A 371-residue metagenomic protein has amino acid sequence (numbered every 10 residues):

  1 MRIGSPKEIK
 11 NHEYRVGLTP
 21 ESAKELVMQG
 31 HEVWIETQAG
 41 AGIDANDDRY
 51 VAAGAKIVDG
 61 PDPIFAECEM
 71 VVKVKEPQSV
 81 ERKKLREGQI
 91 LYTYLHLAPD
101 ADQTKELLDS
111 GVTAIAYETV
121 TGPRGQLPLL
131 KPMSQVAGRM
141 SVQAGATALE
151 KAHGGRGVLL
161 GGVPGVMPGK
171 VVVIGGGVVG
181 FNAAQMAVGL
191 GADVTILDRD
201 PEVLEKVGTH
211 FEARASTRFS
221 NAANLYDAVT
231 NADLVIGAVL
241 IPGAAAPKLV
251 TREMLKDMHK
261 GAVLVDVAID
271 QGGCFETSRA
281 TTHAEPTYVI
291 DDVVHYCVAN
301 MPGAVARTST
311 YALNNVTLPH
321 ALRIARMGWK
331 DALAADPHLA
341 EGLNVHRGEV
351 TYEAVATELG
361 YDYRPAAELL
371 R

Functional and structural regions predicted by a protein language model:
R2, E8, S79-G169, V298-N300: Glycine/serine-rich phosphate-binding loop and adjoining beta1-alpha1 elements at the start of nucleotide-handling
R2-S110: An N-terminal-biased, well-structured beta-alpha scaffold segment characteristic of Rossmann-like dinucleotide-binding
S5, W34-T37, I57-D59, F65 (+8 more regions): General beta-strand structural signal in soluble alpha/beta enzymes
P6-A45, A152-G237, T287: Glycine-rich phosphate/diphosphate-binding loop of Rossmann-like nucleotide-binding domains
E69, K75-E76, L95-H96, N221 (+3 more regions): Short glycine-/small-residue-rich Rossmann-like dinucleotide-binding loops
E118-L159, I269, C274-R371: Adenosine-phosphate binding glycine-rich loop
T209-D291: Rossmann-like adenosine-cofactor binding region
